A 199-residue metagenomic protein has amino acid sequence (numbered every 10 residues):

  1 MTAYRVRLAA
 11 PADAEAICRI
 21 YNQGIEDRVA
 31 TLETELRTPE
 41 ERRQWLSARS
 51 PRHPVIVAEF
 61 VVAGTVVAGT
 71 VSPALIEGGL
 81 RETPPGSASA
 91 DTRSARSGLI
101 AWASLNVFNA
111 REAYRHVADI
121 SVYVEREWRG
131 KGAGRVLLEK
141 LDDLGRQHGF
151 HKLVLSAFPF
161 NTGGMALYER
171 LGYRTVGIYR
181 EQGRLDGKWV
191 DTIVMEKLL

Functional and structural regions predicted by a protein language model:
T2, V122, R184-L199: Terminal substrate-recognition subdomain of acyl/acetyltransferases
Y4-I17: A short beta-loop-alpha structural element at the N-terminal edge of CoA-dependent acyl/N-acetyltransferase catalytic
L8, T34-E82, S94-E127, L138-E139 (+2 more regions): Acetyl-CoA-dependent GNAT
R19-L36, R49: Helix-loop element at the rim of GNAT/NAT acetyltransferase active sites that forms part of the acceptor-substrate
Y21, Y168, Y173, M195: Conserved active-site tyrosine of GNAT-family acetyltransferases
R129, L155-M165, Q182-L185: Conserved beta-strand-loop-alpha-helix junction that forms the acyl-donor binding cleft
G130-D143, Q147, A166-R170: Conserved acetyl-CoA-binding loop-helix of GNAT-fold acetyltransferases
G145-A157: Conserved GNAT acetyl-CoA-binding A-motif
